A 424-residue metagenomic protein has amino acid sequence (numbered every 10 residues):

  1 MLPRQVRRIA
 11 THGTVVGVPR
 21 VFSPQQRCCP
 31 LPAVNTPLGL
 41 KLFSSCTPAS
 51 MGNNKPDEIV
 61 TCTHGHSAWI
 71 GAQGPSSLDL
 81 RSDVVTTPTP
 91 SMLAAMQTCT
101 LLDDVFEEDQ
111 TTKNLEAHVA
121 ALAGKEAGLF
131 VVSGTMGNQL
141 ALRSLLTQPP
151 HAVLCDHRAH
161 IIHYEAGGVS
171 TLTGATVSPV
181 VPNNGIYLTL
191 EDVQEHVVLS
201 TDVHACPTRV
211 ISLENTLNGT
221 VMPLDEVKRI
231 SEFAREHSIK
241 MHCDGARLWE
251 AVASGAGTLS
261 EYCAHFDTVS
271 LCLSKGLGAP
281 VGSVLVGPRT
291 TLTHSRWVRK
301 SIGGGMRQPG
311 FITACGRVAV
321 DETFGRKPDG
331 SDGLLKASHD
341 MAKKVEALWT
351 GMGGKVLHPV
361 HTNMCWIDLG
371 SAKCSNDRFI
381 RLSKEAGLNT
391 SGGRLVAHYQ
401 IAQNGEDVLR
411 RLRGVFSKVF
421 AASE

Functional and structural regions predicted by a protein language model:
M1-G52, D57, T63, A68: N-terminal mitochondrial targeting presequence
L2, C46-E424: Conserved PLP-enzyme active-site core in the AAT-like
